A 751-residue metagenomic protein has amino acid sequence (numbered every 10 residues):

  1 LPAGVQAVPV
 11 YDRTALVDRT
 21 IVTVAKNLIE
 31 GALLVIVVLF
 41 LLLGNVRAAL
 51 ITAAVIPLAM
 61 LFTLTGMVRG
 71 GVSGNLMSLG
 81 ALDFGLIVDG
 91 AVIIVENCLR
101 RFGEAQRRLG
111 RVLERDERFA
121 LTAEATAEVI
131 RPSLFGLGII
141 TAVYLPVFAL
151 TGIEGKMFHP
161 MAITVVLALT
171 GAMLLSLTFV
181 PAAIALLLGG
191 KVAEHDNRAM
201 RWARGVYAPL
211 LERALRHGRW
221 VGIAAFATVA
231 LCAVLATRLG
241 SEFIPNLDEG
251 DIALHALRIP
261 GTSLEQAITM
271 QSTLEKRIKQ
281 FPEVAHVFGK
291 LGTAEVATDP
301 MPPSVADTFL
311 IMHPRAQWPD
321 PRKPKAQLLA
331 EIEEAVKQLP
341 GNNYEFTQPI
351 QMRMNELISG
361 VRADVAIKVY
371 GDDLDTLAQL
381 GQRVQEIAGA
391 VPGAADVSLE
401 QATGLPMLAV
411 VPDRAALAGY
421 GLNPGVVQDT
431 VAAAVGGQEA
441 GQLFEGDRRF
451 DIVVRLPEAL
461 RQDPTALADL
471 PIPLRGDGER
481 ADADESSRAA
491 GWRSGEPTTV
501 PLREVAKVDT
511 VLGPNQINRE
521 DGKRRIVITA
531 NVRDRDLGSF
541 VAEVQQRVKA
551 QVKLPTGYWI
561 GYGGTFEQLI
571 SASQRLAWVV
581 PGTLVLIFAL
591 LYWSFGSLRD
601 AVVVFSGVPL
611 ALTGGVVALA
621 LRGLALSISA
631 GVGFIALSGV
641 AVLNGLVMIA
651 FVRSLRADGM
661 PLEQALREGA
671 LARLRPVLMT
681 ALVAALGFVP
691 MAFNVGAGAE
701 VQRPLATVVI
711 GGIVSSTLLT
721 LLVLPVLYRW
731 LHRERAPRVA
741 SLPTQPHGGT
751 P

Functional and structural regions predicted by a protein language model:
L1-A7, G222, V234, R238 (+9 more regions): Surface-exposed amphipathic alpha-helical segments in non-transmembrane regions that serve as interaction surfaces
L1-V37, A120, E128, P146 (+5 more regions): Juxtamembrane "pre-transmembrane" interface segments
Q6, L33-R100, L167, G171 (+4 more regions): Hydrophobic transmembrane alpha-helices and their membrane-interface caps in long multi-pass transport proteins
V10, V17, I21, V95 (+3 more regions): Helix-loop junctions and hydrophobic alpha-helical segments within the transmembrane domains of large membrane
L28-A32, I130-L134, E212-F226, L674-L678: Membrane-interface helix starts
R69, F84-L99, I130-A149, K156-H195 (+6 more regions): Transmembrane alpha-helices and their membrane-interface boundaries in multi-pass membrane transporters and channels
R69-N75, V147-M157, F226-T262, H313-P319 (+2 more regions): Transmembrane helices with small-residue packing motifs
F102-E124, I153-H159, T178-V229, P260-T262 (+5 more regions): Interfacial helix-loop-helix hairpins and adjacent transmembrane helices of multi-pass alpha-helical membrane proteins
